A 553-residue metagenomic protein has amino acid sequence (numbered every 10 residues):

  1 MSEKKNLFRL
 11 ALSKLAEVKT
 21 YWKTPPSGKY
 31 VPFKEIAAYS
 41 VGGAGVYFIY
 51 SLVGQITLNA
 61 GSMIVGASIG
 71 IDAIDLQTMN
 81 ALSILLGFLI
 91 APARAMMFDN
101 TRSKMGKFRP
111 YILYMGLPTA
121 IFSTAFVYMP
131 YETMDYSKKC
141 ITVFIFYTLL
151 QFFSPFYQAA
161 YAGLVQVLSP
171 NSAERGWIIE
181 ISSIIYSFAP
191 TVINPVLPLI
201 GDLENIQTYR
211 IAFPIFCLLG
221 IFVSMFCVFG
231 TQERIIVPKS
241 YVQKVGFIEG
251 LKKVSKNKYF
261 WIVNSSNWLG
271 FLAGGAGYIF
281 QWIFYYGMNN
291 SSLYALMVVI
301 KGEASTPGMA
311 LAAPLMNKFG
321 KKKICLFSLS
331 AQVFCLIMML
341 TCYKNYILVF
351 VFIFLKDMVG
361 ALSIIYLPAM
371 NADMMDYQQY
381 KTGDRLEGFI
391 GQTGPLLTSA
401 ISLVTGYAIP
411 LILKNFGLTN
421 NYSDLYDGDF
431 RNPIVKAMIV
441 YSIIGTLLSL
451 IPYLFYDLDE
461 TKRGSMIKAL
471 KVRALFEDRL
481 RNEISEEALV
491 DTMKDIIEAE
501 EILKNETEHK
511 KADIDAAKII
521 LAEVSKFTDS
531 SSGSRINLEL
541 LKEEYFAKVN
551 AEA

Functional and structural regions predicted by a protein language model:
L7-N482, D513, S525-E552: Membrane-embedded alpha-helical bundles of multi-pass transporters/translocases, especially carrier/permease families
I484-D515: Acidic, Ser/Thr-rich low-complexity segments on the non-lumenal side of membrane proteins
I519-A522: Flavin-dependent oxidoreductase catalytic core characteristic of acyl-CoA dehydrogenase/oxidase-like enzymes
